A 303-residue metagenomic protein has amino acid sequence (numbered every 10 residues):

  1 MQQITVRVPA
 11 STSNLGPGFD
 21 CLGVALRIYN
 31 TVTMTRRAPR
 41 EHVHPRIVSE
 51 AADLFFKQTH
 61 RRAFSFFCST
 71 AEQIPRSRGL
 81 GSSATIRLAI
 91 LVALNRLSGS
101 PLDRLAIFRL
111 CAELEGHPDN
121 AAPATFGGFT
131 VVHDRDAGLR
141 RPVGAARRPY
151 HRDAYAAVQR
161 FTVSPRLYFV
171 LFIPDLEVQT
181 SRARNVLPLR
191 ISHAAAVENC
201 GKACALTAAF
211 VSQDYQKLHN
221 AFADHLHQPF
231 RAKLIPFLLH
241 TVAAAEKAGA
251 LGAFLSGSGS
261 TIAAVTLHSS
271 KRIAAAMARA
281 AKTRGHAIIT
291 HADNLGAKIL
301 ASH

Functional and structural regions predicted by a protein language model:
M1-R78, V92, R96-L105, D136-A137 (+3 more regions): ATP-binding N-lobe of GHMP and related small-molecule kinases
T35, A124-F126, T130-R135, A263-L267 (+1 more regions): Short beta-strand-to-turn element immediately C-terminal to the catalytic PLP-Schiff-base lysine in fold type I
P39-V43, T180, S269-A275: Short, conserved charged micro-motifs
F67, R96-A121, T125: Contiguous, small/hydrophobic- and glycine-enriched helical/loop subdomains that border and often "cap" functional
A84-S98, G259-T266: Short, small-residue alpha-helix embedded
A146-A154: Short, low-complexity intrinsically disordered segments enriched in A/P/G/S/L with frequent Arg, especially at protein
P149, R166-A243, K247-L251: Acyltransferase
F210-H303: Glycine-rich, charge-dense phosphate/pyrophosphate-binding loop(s) and the adjacent flexible "lid"/catalytic subdomain
